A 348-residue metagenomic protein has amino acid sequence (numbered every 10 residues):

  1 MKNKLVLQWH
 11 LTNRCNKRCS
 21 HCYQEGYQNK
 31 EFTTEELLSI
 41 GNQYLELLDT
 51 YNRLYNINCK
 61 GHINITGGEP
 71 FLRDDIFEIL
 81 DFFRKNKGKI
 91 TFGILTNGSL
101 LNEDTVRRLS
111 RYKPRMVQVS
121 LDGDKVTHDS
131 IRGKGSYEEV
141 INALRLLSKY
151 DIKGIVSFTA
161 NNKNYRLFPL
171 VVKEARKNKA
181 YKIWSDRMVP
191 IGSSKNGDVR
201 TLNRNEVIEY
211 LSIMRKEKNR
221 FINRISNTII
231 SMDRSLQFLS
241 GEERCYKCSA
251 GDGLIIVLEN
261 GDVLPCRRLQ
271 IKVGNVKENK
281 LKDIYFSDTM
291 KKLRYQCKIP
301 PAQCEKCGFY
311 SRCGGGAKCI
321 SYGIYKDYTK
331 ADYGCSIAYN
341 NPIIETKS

Functional and structural regions predicted by a protein language model:
M1-R115: Conserved alpha-helical substructure of the radical SAM core
L5, C59-G61, G251, R267 (+1 more regions): Exposed loop/turn and edge beta-strand positions of beta-sandwich/beta-sheet ligand-binding modules
H10, K30-F32, R115, S120-D122 (+3 more regions): Radical SAM enzyme [4Fe-4S]-AdoMet core and its adjacent flexible, acidic and glycine-rich loops/tails across
E25, V263, R268-S348: Flexible mid-to-C-terminal extensions adjoining Fe-S/redox cofactors in radical SAM and related proteins
Y27, G68, D122, M188 (+1 more regions): Flexible loop residues that form catalytic and substrate-binding hotspots at small-molecule/glycan-binding clefts
E46-L54, K85-N86, R111, K149 (+3 more regions): Secondary-structure boundary motif
I63-I65, E69, I94, V119 (+3 more regions): Buried hydrophobic side chains on well-structured beta-strands
